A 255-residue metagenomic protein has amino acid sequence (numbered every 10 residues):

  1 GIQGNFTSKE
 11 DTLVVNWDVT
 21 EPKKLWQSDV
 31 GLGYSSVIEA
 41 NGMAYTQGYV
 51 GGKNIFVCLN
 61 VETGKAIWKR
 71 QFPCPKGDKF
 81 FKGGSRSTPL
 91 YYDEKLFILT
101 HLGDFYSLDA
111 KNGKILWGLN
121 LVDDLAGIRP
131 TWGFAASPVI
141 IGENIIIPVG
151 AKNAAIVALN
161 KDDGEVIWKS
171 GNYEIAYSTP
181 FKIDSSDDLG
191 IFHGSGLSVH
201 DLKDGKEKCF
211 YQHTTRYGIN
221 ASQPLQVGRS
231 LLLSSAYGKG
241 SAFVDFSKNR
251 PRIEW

Functional and structural regions predicted by a protein language model:
G1-W255: Noncatalytic, solvent-exposed loop/strand surfaces of beta-propeller-type extracellular/periplasmic domains
